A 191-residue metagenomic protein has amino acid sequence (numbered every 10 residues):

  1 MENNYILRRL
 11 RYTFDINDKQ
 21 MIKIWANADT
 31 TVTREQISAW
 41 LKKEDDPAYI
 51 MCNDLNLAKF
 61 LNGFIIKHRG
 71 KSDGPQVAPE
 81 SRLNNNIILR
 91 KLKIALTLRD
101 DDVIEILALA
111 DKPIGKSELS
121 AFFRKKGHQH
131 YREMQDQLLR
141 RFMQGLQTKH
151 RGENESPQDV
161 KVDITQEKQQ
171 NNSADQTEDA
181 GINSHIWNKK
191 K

Functional and structural regions predicted by a protein language model:
M1-E2, T33-E35, K161-V162: Short N-terminal segments
M1-T13, P79-L92: A short, Lys/Arg-rich alpha-helix, primarily the initiator
L10, I16-A28, E35, W40 (+3 more regions): A structural feature that tracks compact, well-ordered secondary-structure segments with a strong bias toward
K19-G70: Acidic (E/D-rich), amphipathic helical modules within compact regulatory domains
D46-I50, A78, L92-K93: Short, surface-exposed loop/turn motifs that are enriched in glycine and acidic residues and include a nearby proline
Y49, N53, S81, N85 (+2 more regions): Residue-level marker of regulatory loop/turn positions in helix-turn-helix DNA-binding domains and in histidine
F60-N85, G152-K191: Intrinsic disorder/low-complexity detector
